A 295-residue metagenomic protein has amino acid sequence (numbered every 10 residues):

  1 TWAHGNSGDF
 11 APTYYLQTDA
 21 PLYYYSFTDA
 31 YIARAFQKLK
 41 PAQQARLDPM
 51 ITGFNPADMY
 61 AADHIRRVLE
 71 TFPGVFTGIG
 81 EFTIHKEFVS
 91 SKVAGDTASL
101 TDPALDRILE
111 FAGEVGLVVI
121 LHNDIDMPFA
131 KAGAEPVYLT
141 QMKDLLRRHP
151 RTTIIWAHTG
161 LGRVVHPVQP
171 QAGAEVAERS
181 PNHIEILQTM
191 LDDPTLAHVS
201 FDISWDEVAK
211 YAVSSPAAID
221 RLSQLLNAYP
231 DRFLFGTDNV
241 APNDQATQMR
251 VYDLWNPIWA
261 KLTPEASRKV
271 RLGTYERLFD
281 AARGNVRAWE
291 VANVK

Functional and structural regions predicted by a protein language model:
T1, V208, Q224-L234, N239-K295: Mid-to-C-terminal alpha-helical segments outside catalytic/metal-binding sites
W2-E135: Active-site gating/metal-coordination segments in enzymes
K40, A94-F235: Catalytic pocket-lining loop regions of alpha/beta-barrel enzymes, especially the amidohydrolase/enolase/GH5 lineages
Q44, R151, T195, A260-K269: Structural helix-adjacent loops and short alpha-helical linkers that scaffold large soluble proteins
F54-D58, I84-E87, I125-P128, G160-R163 (+3 more regions): Solvent-exposed loop/turn segments at secondary-structure junctions within structured extracellular/periplasmic domains
A62, S91-V93, A132-G133, H166-P170 (+2 more regions): Short aromatic-enriched loop/helix-cap "lid" or pocket-rim segments at secondary-structure transitions that line
G74-T77, P194, D231, E265: Structured loop/turn residues at beta-strand edges in well-structured enzyme cores
I79, A112, H158, F201 (+3 more regions): Divalent metal-coordination and catalytic microenvironments
